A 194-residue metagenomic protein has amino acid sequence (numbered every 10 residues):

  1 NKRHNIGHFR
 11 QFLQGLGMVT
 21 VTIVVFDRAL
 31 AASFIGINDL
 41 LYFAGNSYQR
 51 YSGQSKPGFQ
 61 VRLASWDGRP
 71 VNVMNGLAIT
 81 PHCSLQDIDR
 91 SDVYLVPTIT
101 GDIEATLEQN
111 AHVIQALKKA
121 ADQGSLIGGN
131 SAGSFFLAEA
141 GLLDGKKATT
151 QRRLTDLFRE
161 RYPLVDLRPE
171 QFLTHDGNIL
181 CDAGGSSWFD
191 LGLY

Functional and structural regions predicted by a protein language model:
N1-I127, F136-E139, P169: Extended, subdomain-level signal for the structured scaffold at the beginning of enzyme domains
I35-N38, Y42, R159, F189-L193: Predominant activation on well-ordered alpha-helical scaffold segments within soluble catalytic domains
I114, Q151-T155, S186-F189, L193: Hydrophobic, well-ordered secondary-structure segments
D122-I127, L142-K147, N178: Short active-site oxyanion
F135-G141, T174, F189: Acidic/polar active-site rim loop that often engages polyanionic ligands
D144-F172: A conserved active-site-flanking secondary-structure segment within enzyme catalytic domains
Q171-Y194: Conserved anion/nucleotide-ligand pocket segment
